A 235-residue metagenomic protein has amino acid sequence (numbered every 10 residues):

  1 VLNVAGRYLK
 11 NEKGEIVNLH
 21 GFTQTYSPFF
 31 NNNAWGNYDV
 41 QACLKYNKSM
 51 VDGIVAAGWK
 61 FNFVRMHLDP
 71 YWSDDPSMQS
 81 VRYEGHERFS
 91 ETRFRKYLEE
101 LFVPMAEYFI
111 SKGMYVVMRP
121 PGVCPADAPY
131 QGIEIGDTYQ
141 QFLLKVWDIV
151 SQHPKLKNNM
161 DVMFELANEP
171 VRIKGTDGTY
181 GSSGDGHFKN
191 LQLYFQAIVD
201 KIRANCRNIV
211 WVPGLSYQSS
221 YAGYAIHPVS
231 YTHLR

Functional and structural regions predicted by a protein language model:
V4-I226: Active-site mouth of glycoside hydrolases
T232-H233: Conserved small/polar residues in nucleotide/adenosyl-binding loops
